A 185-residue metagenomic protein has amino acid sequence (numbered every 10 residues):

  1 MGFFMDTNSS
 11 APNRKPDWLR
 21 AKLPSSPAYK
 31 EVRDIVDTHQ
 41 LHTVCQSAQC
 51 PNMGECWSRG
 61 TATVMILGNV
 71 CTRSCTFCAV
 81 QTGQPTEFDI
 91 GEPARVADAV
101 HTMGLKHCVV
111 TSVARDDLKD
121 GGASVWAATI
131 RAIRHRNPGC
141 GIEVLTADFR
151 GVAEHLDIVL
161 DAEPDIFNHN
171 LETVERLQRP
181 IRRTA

Functional and structural regions predicted by a protein language model:
M1-R73: Flexible, acidic/Gly-rich N-terminal and inter-domain linker regions that tether and position cofactor-handling modules
P12-K15, C78-Q81, V113, P138: Acidic/polar active-site rim loop that often engages polyanionic ligands
R20, P24, F88, G121: Catalytic cores of large soluble enzymes that bind and process phosphate-bearing ligands
D37, L41, E55, V80 (+2 more regions): Generic secondary-structure signature for well-ordered alpha-helical cores
M53, L67-N69, Q81, V113 (+2 more regions): Fold-independent oxyanion-binding glycine-rich loops and adjacent beta-strand/coil segments at enzyme active sites
M53, S74, C78, L177-P180: Residues that scaffold the ATP/ADP-binding catalytic core of kinase and kinase-like folds
G54-M65, F77-R95: Iron-sulfur (Fe-S) cluster-binding segments and ferredoxin-like electron-carrier domains, especially [2Fe-2S]
P93-T102, K106-C108, S112-A185: Conserved AdoMet/S-adenosylmethionine-binding subsite of the radical SAM
